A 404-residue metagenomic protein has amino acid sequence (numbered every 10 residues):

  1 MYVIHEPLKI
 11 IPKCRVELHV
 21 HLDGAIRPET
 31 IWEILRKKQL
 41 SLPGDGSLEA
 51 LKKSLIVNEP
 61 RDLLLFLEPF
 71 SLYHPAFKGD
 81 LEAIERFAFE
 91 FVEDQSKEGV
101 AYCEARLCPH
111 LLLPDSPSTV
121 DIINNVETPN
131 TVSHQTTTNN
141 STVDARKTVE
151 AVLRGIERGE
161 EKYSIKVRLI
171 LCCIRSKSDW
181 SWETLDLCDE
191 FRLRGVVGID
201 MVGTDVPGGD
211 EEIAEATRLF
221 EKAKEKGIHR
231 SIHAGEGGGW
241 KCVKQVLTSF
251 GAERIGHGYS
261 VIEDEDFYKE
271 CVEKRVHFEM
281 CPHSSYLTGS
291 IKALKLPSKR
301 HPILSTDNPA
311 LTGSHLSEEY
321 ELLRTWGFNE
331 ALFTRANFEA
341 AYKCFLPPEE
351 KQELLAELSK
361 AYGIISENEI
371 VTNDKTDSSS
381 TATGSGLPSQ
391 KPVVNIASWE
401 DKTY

Functional and structural regions predicted by a protein language model:
M1-I228, E236-Q245, S249-H277, P282-Y404: Metal-cofactor-binding active-site regions of metalloenzymes
